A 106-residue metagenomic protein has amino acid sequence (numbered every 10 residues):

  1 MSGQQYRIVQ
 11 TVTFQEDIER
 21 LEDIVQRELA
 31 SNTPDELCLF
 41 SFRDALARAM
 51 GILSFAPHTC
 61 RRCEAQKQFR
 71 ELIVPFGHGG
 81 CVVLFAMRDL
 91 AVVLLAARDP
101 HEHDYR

Functional and structural regions predicted by a protein language model:
M1-E71, F76: Basic, Lys/Arg-enriched alpha-helical interface segments
S2-Q4, T33, I73-R106: Enriched for short, Lys/Arg-rich terminal
